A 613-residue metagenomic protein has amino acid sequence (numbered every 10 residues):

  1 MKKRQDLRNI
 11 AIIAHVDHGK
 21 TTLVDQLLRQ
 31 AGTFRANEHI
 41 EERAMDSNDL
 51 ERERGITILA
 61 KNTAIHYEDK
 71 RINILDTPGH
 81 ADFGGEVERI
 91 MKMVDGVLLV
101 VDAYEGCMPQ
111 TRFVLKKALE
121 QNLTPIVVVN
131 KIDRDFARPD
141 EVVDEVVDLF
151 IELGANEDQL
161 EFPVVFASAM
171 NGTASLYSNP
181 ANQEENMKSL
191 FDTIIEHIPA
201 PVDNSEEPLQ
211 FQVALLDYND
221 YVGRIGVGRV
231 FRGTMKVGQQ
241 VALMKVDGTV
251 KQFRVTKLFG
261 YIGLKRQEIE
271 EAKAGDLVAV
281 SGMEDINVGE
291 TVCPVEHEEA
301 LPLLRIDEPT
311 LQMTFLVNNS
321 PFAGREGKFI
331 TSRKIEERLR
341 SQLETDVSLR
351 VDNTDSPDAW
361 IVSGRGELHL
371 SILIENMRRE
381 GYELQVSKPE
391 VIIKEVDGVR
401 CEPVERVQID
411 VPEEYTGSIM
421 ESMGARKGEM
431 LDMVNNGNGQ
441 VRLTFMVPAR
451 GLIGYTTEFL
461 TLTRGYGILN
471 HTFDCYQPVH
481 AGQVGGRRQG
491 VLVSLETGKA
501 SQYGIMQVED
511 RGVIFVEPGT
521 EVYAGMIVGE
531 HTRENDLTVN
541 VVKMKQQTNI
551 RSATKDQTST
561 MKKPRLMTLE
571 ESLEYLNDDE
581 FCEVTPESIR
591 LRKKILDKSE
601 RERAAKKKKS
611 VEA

Functional and structural regions predicted by a protein language model:
M1-A613: Structural and coupling elements of P-loop NTPases
